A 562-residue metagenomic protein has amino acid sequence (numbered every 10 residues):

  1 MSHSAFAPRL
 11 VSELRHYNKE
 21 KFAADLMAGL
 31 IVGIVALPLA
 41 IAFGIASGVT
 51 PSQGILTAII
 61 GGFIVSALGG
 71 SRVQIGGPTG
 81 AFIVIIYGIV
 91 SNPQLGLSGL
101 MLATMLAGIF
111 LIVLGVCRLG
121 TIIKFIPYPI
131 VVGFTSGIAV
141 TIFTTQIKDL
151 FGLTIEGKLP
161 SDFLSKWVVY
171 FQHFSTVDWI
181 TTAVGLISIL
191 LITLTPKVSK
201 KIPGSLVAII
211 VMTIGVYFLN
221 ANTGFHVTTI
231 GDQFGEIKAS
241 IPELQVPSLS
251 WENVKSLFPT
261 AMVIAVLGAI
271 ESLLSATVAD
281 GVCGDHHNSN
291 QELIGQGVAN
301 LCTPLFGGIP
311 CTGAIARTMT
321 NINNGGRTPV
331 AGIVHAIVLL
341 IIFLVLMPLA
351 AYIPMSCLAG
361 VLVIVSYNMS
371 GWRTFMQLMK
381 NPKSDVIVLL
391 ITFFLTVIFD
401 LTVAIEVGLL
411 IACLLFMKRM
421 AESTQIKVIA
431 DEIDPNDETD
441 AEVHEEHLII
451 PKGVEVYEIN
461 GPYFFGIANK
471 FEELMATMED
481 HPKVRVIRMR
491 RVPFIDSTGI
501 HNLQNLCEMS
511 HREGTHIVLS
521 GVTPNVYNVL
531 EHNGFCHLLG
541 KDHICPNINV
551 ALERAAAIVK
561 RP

Functional and structural regions predicted by a protein language model:
M1-P435, G514, G534: Transmembrane helical cores of multi-pass ion-transport proteins
A28, I189, T193, N469 (+3 more regions): Short, contiguous clusters of charged residues that form electrostatic/catalytic patches at enzyme active sites, used
G76, L519-S520, C545: Active-site-adjacent beta-strand anchor residues
I86, W167, F471-M475, A551 (+1 more regions): Generic hydrophobic alpha-helical segments
I337, V526-Y527, P546: Short secondary-structure capping/turn micro-motifs that flank functional sites
N368-L538, A556-P562: The feature marks cytosolic C-terminal regulatory regions of anion transporters and related permeases
L538-R554: Short acidic-hydrophobic, aromatic-tinged amphipathic segments that line or gate anion-handling sites
